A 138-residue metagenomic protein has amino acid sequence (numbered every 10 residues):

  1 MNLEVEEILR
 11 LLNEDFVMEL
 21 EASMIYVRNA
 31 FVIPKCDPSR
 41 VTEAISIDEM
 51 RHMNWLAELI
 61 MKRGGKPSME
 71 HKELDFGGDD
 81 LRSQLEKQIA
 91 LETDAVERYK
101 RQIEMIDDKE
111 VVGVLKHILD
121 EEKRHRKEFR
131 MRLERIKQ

Functional and structural regions predicted by a protein language model:
M1-Q138: Non-heme di-metal
